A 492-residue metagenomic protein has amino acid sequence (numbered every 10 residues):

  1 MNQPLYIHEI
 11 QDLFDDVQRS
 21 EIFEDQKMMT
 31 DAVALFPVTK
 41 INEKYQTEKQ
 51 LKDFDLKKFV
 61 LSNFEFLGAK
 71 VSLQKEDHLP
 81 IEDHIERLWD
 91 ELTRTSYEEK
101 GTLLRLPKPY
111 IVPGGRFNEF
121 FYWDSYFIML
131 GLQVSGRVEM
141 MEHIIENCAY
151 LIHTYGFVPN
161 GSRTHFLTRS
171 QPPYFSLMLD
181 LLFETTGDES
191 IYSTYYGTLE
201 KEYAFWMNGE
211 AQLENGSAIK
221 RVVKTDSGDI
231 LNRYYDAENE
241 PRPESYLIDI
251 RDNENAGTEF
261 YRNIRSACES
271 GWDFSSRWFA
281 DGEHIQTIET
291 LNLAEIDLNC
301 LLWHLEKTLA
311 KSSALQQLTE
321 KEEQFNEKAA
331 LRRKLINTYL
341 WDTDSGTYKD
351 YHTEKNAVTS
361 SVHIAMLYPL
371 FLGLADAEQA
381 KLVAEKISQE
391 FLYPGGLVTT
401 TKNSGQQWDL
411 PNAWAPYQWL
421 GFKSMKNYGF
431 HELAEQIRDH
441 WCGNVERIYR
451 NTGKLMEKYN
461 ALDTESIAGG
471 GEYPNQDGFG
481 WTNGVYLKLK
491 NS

Functional and structural regions predicted by a protein language model:
L5-E119, H143-A149, Y155-V158, S162 (+3 more regions): Extended glycan-interaction surfaces of carbohydrate-active proteins
H84, R137-C148, D188-M207, L305 (+3 more regions): Extended, well-ordered alpha-helical scaffold segments
F121-L151, A365-D376, Q418-H431: Alpha-helical support elements that line or immediately flank enzyme active sites and cofactor-binding pockets
S125, P172, S176-L179, N299 (+2 more regions): TPR repeat positional signature
M129, S176-F183, K307-A310, L370 (+2 more regions): Amphipathic alpha-helical segments within well-ordered protein domains
I152-Y195, Q476: Aromatic/His-enriched, Gly/Pro-containing loop or helix-boundary segments that lie immediately adjacent to catalytic
L181-G228: Acidic/aromatic-lined carbohydrate-recognition and catalytic surfaces of CAZymes acting on diverse glycans
E289-L318, E322-F325, L331-K334, Q407-L420 (+1 more regions): Long, repeat-rich segments with strong aromatic
